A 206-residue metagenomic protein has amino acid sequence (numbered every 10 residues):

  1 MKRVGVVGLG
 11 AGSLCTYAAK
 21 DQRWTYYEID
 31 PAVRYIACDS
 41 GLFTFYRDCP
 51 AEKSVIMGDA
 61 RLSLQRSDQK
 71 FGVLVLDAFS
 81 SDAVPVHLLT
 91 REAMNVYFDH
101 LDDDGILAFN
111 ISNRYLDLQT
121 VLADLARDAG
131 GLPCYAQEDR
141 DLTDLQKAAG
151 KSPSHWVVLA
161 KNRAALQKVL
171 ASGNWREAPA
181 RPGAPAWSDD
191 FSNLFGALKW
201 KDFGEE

Functional and structural regions predicted by a protein language model:
M1-G5, R23, D39-A51, V55-D68 (+5 more regions): Soluble small-group transferase modules, centered on the S-adenosyl donor enzyme superfamily
V6, G10-G12, S81: Conserved glycine-rich SAM-binding loop
A11-D21: Conserved SAM-binding loop of SAM-dependent methyltransferases across substrates and taxa, primarily the Class I
Y26-P31: Conserved acidic E/D residue at the C-terminus of a beta-strand in Rossmann-like folds
R34-I36: Short alpha-helix immediately C-terminal to the canonical SAM-binding loop
S81-L89: Glycine/threonine-rich flexible loop motifs
L89-D103: A short glycine-rich, Lys/Arg-flanked "PGG" loop and its adjoining helix->strand segment in the class I
D104-I111: Conserved beta-strand signature within the Rossmann-like core of class I S-adenosyl-L-methionine
